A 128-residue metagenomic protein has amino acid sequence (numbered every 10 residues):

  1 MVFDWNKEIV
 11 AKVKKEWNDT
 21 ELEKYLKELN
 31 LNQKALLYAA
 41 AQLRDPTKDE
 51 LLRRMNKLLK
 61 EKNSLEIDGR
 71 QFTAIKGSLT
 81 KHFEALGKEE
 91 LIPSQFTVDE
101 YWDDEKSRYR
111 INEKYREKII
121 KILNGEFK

Functional and structural regions predicted by a protein language model:
D4-K27: Short, Lys/Arg-enriched N-terminal segment that forms or immediately precedes the first helix of a structured domain
K27-Q33: Short helix-coil-helix linker/hinge
K34-A40: Hydrophobic residues on short alpha-helical segments
Q42-R54: Short capping segments at the starts of secondary-structure elements
R54-K62: A short, basic/aromatic helix-end/turn motif that makes direct DNA contacts
N63-P93: Short amphipathic alpha-helical interaction segments
E89-K128: Phospho-regulated, low-complexity intrinsically disordered regions of nuclear gene-regulatory and chromatin-associated
